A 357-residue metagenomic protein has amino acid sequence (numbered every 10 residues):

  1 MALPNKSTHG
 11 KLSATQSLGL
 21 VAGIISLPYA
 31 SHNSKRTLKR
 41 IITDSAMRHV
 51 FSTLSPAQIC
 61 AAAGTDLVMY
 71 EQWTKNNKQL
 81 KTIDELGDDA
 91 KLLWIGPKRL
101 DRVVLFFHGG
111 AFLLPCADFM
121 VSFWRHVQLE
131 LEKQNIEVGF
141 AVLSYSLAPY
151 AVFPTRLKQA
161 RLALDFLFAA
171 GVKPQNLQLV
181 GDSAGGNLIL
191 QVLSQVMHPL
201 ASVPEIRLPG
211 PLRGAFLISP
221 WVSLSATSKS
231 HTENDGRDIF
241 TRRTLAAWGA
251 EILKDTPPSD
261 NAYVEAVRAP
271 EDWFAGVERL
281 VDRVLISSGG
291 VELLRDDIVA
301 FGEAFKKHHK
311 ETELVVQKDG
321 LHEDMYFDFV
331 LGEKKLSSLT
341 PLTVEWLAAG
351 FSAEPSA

Functional and structural regions predicted by a protein language model:
M1-I95: A glycine/proline-hinged amphipathic helix-loop "lid/cap" segment that gates access to hydrophobic ligand pockets
A90-D101, E271-V277: Short beta-strand-to-loop junctions in surface cap/lid or active-site-entrance loops
L93, A141, E313-V315: General small-molecule cofactor/ligand-binding pocket signal
I95, F106-G110, V180, I218 (+1 more regions): Short hydrophobic segments within beta-strands
I95-N135: Short, surface-exposed "cap/lid" segments of acyl-processing enzymes
F123, V138-N176, K334: Catalytic nucleophile-loop/oxyanion-hole region of alpha/beta-hydrolase and closely related hydrolase-like folds
K158, A170-N176, Q191-A357: Alpha/beta hydrolase fold serine-hydrolase catalytic domain that processes acyl esters and thioesters
G181, G185, I189: Gly/Ala-rich beta-loop-alpha elbow adjacent to hydrolase catalytic centers
